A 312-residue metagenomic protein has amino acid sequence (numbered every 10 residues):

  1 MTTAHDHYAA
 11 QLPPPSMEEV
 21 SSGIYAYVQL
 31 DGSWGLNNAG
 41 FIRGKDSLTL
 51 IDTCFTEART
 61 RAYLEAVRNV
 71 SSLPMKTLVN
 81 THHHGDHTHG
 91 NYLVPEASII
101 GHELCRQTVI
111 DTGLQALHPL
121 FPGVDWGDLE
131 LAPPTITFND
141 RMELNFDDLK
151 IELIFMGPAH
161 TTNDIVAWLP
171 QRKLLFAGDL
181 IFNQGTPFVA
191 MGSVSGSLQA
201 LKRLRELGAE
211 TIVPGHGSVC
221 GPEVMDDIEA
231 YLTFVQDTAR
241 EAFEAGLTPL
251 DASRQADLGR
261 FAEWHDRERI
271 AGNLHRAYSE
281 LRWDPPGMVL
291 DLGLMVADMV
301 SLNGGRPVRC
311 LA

Functional and structural regions predicted by a protein language model:
M1-I24: N-terminal amphipathic/basic leader segments beginning at the initiator methionine
M17, T135-I154: Short, conserved active-site entrance elements at the starts or edges of catalytic domains
M17-A66, I165-A177: Conserved beta-strand hairpin/beta-sheet module of binuclear metal-dependent hydrolase folds, prominently
G23, I42, D52, V67 (+10 more regions): Divalent metal-coordination and catalytic microenvironments
Y27, G32, D111-H118, D125 (+1 more regions): Acidic/histidine-rich helix-loop elements that form or flank divalent-metal/phosphate-binding sites at the catalytic
S47-T49, T53-E57, E143, K150-E241: Metallo-beta-lactamase
A58-R61, E65-E143, T162: Active-site HxH/HxHxD metal-binding segment of metal-dependent hydrolases
L247-A312: C-terminal regulatory/interaction regions
